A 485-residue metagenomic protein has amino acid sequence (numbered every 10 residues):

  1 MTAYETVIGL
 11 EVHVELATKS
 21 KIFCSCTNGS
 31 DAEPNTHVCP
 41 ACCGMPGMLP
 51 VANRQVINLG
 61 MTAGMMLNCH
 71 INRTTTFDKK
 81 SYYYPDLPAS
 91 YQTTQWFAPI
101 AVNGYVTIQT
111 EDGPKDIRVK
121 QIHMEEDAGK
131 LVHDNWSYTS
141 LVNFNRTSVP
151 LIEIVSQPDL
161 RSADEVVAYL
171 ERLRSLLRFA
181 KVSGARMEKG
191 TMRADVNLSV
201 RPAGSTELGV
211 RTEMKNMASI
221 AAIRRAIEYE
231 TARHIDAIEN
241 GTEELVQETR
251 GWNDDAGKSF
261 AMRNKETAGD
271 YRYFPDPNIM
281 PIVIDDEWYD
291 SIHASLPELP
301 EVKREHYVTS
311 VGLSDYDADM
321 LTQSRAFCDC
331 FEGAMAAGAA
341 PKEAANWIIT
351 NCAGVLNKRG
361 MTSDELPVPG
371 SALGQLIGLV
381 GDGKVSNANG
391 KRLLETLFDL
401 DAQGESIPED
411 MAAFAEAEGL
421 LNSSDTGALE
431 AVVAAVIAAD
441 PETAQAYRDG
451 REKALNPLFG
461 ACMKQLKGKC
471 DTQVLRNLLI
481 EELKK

Functional and structural regions predicted by a protein language model:
M1-E298, T309, D315, A336-A340 (+2 more regions): Basic, nucleic-acid-interacting segments
T2, F144-V149, M187-A194, A203-T206 (+1 more regions): C-terminal non-catalytic interaction appendages of large macromolecular assemblies
A17, R201, A232, C328 (+7 more regions): Amphipathic alpha-helical core segments of compact helical bundles
R54-N58, S148, V167-L170, R193 (+12 more regions): Amphipathic alpha-helical transducer elements in NTP-driven molecular machines
G190-P202, V308-E332, P341-R359, S371 (+2 more regions): Core structural elements
D317, C330, A340-I348, A372 (+6 more regions): Residue-level detector of well-ordered alpha-helical segments, enriched for hydrophobic/aromatic packing positions
A337-G338, A344, C352-P367, Q375-V380 (+2 more regions): M16/insulysin-pitrilysin zinc metalloprotease superfamily fold
D364-G374, G378, N387-K464: Strongly charged, low-complexity linkers/loops
